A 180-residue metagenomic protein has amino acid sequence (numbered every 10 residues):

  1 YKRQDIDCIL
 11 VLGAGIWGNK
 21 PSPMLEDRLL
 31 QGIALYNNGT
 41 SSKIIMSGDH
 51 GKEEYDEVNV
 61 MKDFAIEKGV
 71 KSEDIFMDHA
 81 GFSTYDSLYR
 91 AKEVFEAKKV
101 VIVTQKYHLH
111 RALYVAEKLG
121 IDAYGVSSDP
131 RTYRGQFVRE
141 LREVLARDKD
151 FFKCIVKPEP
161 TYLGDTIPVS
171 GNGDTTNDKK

Functional and structural regions predicted by a protein language model:
K2-L141: A structural signal for short, hydrophobic/glycine-enriched beta-strand patches
K52-E57, Y124, A146-K153, V169-T175: A general structural signal for short secondary-structure boundary/capping elements
E140-Y162: A transmembrane-helix-recognition feature enriched in membrane-embedded lipid enzymes and envelope glyco-/phospholipid
P158-K180: Short linear elements at protein peripheries
